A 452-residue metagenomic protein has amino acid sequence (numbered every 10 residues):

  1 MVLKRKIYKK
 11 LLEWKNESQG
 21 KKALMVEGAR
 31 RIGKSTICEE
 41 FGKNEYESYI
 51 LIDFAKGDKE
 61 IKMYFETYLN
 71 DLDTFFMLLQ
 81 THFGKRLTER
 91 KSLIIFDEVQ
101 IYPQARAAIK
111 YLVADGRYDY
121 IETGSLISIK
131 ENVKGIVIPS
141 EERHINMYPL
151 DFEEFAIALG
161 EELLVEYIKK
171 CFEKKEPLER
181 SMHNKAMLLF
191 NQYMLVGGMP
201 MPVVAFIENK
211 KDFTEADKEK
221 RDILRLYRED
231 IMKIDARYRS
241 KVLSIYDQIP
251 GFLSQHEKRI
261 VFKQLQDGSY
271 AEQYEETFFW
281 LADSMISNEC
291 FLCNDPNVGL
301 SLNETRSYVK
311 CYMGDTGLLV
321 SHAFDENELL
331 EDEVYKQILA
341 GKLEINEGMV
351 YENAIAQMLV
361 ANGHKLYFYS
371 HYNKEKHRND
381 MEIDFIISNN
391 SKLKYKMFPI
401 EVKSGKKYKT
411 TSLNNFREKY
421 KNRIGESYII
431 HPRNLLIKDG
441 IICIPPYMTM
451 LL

Functional and structural regions predicted by a protein language model:
V2-S18: Pre-Walker A adenine-sensing motif
K15-M25, R31, E40, N44-E47 (+2 more regions): A cross-kingdom feature that marks ATP-driven nucleic-acid transaction machinery
K34: Conserved lysine of the Walker
N44-E60: Conserved catalytic segments around the Walker B and adjacent sensor/switch elements of P-loop NTPase domains
K56-R90: Short glycine-rich substrate-engagement loop in P-loop NTPases that contacts/grips substrate
I95, D119-S125, N146: Structural recognition of the conserved hydrophobic beta-strand(s) that form the central parallel beta-sheet of P-loop
Y111, S128-H144, A156-E161: Short regulatory helix/loop adjacent to the ATP-binding pocket of P-loop NTPases
E162-Y351, K365: Interdomain hinge/linker elements that couple catalytic modules in large macromolecular machines
